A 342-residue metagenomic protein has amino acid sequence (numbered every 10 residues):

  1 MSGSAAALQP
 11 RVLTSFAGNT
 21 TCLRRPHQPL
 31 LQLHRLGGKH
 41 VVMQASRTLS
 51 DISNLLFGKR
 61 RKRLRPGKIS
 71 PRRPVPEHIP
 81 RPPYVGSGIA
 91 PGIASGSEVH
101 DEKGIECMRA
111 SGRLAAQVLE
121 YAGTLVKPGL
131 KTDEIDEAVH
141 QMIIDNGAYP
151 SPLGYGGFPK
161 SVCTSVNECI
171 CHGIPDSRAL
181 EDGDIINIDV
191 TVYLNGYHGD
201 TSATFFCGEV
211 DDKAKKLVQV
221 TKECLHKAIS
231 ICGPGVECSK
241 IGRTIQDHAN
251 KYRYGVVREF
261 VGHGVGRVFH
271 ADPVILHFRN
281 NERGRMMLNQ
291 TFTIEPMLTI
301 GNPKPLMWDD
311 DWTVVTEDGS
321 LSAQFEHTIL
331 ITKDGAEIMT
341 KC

Functional and structural regions predicted by a protein language model:
S2-C342: Active-site neighborhoods and metal-handling regions in enzymes and metal-associated proteins
